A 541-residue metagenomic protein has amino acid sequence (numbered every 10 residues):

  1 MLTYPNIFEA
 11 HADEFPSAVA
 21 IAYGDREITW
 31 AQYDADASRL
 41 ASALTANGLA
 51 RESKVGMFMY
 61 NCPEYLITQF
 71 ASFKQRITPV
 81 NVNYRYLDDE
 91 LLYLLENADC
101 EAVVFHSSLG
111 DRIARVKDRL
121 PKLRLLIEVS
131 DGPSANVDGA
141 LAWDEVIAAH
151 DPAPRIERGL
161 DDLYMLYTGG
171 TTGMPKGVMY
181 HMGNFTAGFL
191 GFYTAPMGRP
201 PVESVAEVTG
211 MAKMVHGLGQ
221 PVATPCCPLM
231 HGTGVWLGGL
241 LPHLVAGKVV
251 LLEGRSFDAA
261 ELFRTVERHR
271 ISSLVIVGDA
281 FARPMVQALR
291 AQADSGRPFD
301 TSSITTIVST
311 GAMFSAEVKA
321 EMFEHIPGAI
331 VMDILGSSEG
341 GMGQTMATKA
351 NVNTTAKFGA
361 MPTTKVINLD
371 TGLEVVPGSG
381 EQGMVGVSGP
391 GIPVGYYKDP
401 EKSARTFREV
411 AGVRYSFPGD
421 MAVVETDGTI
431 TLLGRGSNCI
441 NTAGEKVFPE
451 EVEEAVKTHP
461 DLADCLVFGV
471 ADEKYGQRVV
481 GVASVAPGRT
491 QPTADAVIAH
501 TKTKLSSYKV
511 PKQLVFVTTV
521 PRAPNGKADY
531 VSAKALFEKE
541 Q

Functional and structural regions predicted by a protein language model:
S17-C62, F70, L87-L92: Conserved AMP-binding/adenylate-forming core of the ANL superfamily
D25, R112-D161, G169, T186 (+1 more regions): ANL superfamily adenylate-forming
A46-N47, I77-E145, P487: Structural core segment of the AMP-binding/adenylate-forming
Y86-Y93, E101-F105, G336, G389 (+5 more regions): AMP-binding/adenylate-forming catalytic core of the ANL superfamily
V129, T503-K527: AMP-binding/adenylate-forming catalytic domain of the ANL superfamily
H150-G169, G173-M174, K213-V222: Conserved pre-ATP/AMP-binding loop-to-beta segment of ANL
G170, V245, I271-I276, V286-T354 (+2 more regions): Gly/Ser/Thr-rich phosphate-binding loop
G188-P225, M230-V275, A288, Q292: Conserved AMP-binding/adenylation subdomain of ANL enzymes
